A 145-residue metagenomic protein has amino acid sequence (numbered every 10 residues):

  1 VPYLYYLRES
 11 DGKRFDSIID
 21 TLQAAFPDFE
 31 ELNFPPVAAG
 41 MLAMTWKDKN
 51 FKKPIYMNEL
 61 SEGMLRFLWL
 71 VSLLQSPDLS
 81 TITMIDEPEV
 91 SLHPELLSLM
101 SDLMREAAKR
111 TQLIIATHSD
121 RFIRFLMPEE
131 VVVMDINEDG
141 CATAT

Functional and structural regions predicted by a protein language model:
V1-D78: Phosphate-coordinating catalytic segments in nucleotide- and nucleic-acid-processing enzymes
W69, L97-M100: Motif I (Walker A/P-loop) of helicase-class P-loop NTPases
L79-S80, T111: Short coil/turn segments at beta-strand junctions that form active-site/ligand-binding loops
I82-M84: Walker B motif beta-strand of ABC-family P-loop ATPases
D86-P88: Walker B catalytic acidic pair
S101-T145: C-terminal lobe/lid and adjacent interdomain/linker elements of RecA-like ASCE P-loop ATPase modules
